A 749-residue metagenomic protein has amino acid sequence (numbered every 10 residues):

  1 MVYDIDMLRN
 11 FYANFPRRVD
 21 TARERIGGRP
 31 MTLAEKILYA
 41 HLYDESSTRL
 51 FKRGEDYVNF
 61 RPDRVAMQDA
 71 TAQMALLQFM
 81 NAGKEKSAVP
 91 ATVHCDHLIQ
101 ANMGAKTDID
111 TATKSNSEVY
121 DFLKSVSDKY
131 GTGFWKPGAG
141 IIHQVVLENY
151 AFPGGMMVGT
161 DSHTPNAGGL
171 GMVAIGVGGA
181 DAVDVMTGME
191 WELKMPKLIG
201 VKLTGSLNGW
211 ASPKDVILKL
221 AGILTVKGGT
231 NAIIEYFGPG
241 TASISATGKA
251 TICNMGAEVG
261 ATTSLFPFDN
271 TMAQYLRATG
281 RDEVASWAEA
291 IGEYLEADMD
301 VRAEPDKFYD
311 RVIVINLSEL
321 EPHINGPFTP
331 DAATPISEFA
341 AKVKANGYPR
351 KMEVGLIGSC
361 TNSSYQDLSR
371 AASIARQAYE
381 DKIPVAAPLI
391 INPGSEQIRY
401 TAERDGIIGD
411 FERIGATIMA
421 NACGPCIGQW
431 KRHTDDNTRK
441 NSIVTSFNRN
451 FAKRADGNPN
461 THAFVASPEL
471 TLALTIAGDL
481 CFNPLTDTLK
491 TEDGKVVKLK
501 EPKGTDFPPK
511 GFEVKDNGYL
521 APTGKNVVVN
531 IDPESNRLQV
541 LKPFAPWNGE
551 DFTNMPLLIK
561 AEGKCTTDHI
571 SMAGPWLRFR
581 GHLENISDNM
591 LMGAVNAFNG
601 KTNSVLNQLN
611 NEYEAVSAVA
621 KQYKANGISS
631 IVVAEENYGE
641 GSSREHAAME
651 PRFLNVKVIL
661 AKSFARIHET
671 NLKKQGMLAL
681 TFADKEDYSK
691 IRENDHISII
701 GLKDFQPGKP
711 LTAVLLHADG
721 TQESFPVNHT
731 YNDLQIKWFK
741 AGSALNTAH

Functional and structural regions predicted by a protein language model:
Y3-D4, D69, F152-S286, I383 (+4 more regions): Mobile "lid/hinge" segments at catalytic clefts and subdomain interfaces of large enzymes
L8-F11, F15-P196, R580-V632, N637-G639: Long, structured ligand/cofactor-binding scaffold of large enzymes
D110-K114, E118-V119, K124-G159, E235-G238 (+9 more regions): Accessory "access/gating" subregions that flank catalytic or transport cores
E192, Y400-D410, R666-T681: Active-site-proximal loop->helix
F237-A242, A625-F664: Extracellular/luminal Protease-associated
P468, E501-K503, P508-A618: Long, charge-dense accessory insertions within large macromolecular proteins
L489-D506, H668-W738, L745-A748: Acidic, glycine-rich flexible loop/linker segments
